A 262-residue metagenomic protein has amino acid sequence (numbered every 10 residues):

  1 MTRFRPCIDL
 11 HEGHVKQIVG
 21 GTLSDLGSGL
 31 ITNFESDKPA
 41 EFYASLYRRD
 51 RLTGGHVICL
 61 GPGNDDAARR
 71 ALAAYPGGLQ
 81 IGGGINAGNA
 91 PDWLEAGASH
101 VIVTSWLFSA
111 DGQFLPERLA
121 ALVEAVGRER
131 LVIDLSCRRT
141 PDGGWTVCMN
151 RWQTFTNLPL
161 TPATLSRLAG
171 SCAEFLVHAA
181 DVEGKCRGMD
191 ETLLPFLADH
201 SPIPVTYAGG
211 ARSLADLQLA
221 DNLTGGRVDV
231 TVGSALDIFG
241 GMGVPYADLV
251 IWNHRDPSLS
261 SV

Functional and structural regions predicted by a protein language model:
M1-F4, R51-G54, Y75-L79, A98-S99 (+4 more regions): Short, well-ordered coil/turn segments that N-cap beta-strands
D9, Y47, G55, I81 (+6 more regions): Conserved, mostly hydrophobic/aromatic
H11, V15-L26, L94-V182: Conserved anion-binding
D25, S36, A40-L94: N-terminal active-site wall of soluble small-molecule enzyme domains
R51-A67, S105-Q113, V177-C186: Glycine-rich, proline-tolerant flexible connector loops at the mouths of alpha/beta enzymes
D66-V101, T192-V230, G241, Y246: Catalytic cores of alpha/beta
Q113-A125, L217-V262: C-terminal helical cap(s) of enzyme catalytic domains, especially alpha/beta-barrels
L115-A120, N157-P162, R187-P195, P245-L249: Charged helix-capping and loop-helix junction motifs
